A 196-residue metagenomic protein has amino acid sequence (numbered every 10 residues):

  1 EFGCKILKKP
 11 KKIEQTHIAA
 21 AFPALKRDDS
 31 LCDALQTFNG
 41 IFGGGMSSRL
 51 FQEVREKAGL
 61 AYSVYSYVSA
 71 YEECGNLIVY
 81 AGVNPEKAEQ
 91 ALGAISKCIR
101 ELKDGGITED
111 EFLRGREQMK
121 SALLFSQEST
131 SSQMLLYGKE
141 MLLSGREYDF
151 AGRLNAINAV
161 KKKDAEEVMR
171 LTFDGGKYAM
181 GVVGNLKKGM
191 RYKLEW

Functional and structural regions predicted by a protein language model:
E1-D29, G40-G93, E111, S132 (+3 more regions): Non-catalytic beta-strand/loop surface segments
C32: Double-stranded RNA-binding/processing signature
E56-K57, A61, L102-A151, N155: Short acidic/His-enriched helical or mixed secondary-structure segments at domain edges of catalytic enzymes and some
I95-C98, M180: PAPS/PAP-binding and catalytic site of the sulfotransferase fold
C98-L102, T172: Short alpha-helical functional segments enriched in proximate histidine and acidic residues
